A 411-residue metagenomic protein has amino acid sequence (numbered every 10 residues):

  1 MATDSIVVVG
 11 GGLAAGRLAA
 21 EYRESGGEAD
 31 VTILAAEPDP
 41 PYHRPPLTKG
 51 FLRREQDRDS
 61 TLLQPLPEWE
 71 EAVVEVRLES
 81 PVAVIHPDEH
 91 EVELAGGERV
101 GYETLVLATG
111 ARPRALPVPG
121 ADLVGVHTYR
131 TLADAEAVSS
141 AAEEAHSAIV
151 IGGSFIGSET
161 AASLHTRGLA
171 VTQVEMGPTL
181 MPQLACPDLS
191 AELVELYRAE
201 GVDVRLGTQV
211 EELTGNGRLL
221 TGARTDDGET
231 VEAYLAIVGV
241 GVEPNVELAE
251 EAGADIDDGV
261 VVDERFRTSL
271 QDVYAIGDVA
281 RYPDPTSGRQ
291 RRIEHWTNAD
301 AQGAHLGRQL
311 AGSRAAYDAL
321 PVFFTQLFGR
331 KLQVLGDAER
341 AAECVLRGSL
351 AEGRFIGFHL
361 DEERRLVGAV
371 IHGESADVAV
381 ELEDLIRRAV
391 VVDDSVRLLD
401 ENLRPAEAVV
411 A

Functional and structural regions predicted by a protein language model:
M1-V7, L62-I149, R224-D226, I237-G239 (+3 more regions): FAD-binding core/adjacent interface of flavoenzyme oxidoreductases
A2-S5, E24, V279-D377: Mid-to-C-terminal Rossmann-like scaffold of FAD/NAD(P)H-dependent oxidoreductases
A2-V74, S163-A185, E381: Beta1-alpha1 glycine-rich phosphate/pyrophosphate-binding loop at the start of Rossmann-like nucleotide-binding domains
S5, V231-D255, R330-A411: C-terminal catalytic lobe of FAD-dependent flavoproteins
G11, L34-A36, T131, G153 (+3 more regions): Cofactor-binding loop segments of dinucleotide-utilizing enzymes, especially the Rossmann-like FAD- and NAD(P)+-binding
A15, G157-S158: N-terminal Rossmann-fold NAD(P) dinucleotide-binding loop
E28-D30, E70-E71, V76-E93, V100 (+1 more regions): A Rossmann-like FAD-binding core segment of flavoenzymes
D122-A145, L219, R224, E229-A301 (+1 more regions): FAD-site-proximal beta/loop scaffold in flavoenzymes
